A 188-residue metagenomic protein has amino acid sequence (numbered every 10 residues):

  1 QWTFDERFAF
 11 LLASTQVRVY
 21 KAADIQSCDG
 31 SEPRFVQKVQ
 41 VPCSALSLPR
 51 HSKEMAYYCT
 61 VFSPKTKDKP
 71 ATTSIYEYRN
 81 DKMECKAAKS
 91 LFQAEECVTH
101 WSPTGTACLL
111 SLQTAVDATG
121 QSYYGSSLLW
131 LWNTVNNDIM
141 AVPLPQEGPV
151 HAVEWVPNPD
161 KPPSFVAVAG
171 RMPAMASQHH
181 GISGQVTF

Functional and structural regions predicted by a protein language model:
Q1-F8, A45-F62, V98-A107, A152-A169: Blade-terminus and WD-like Trp-Asp/Gly-His loop motifs, strongest in beta-propeller folds
Q1-T3, R7-F8, T15-R18, D24-S52 (+1 more regions): Asp-box/WD-like beta-propeller blade repeats and closely related beta-sheet repeat scaffolds
F4-D5, A13-T15, K69, T104 (+3 more regions): Short loop/turn segments that connect beta-strands within the blades of beta-propeller domains, predominantly WD40
Q16, D24-Q26, R79-M83, T134-D138 (+3 more regions): Short coil turn/linker residues within repeat-based beta-strand modules
Y20-A22, V61-K65, S111-S126, V168-G181: Short, conserved, GDST-rich strand-edge loop motifs in beta-rich repeat architectures
V36-P42, K89-Q93, V142-G148: Surface loop/turn motifs at the tips and blade-to-blade linkers of beta-strand repeat domains
T72-R79, Y124-N137, S183-F188: Beta-propeller blade signature
T106, N136-D138, V142-F188: Amphipathic alpha-helical interface segments within eukaryotic helical scaffold and small GTPase-regulatory domains
